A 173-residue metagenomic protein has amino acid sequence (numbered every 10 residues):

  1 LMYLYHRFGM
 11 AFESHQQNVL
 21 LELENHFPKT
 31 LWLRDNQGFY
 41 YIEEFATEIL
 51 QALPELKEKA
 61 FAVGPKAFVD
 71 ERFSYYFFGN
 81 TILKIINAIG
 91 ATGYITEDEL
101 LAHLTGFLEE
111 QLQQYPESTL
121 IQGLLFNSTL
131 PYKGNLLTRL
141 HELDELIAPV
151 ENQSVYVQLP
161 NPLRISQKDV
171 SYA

Functional and structural regions predicted by a protein language model:
L1-F8: Conserved kinase catalytic-core helix
M10-F12, I42, I49, I82-I89 (+4 more regions): Weak global preference for isoleucine
M10-F68: Catalytic activation segment of kinase domains across protein kinase-like and atypical kinase folds
L20-L21, K57-P131: Active-site capping/gating regions of soluble enzymes
D98-A173: Long, compositionally biased intrinsically disordered regions
